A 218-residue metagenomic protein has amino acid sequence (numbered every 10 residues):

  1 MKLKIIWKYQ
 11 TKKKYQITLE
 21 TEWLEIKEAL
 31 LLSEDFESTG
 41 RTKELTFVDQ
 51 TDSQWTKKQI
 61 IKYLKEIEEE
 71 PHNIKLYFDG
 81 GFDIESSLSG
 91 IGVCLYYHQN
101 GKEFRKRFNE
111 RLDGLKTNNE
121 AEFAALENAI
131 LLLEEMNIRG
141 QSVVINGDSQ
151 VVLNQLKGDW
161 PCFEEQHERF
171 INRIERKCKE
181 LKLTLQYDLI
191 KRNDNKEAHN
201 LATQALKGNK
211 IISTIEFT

Functional and structural regions predicted by a protein language model:
M1-E22, E85, I130-A205: RNase H catalytic domain
M1-E68: N-terminal accessory interaction module
E66-N119: RNase H-like nuclease fold core
D79, V93, A125, I145-D148 (+1 more regions): Mobile genetic element proteins and their domesticated derivatives, centered on retroelements and DNA transposons
K106-I145: Acidic helix/loop or adjacent segment enriched in Glu/Asp that either coordinates divalent metal
G208-K210: Long, low-complexity interaction regions most often at the N-terminus
